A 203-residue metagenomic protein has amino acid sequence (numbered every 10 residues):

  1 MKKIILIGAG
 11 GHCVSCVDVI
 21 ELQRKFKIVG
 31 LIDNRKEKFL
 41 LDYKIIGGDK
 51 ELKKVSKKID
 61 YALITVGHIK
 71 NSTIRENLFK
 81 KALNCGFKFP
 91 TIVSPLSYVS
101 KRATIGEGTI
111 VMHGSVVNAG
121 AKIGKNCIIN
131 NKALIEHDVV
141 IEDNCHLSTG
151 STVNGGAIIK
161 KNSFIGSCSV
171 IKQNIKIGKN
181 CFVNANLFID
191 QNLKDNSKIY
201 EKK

Functional and structural regions predicted by a protein language model:
M1-K3, K57-K58, N84, D195-N196 (+1 more regions): Short, Lys/Arg-enriched, disordered terminal segments
M1-L40, K53-K54: Hydrophobic, well-ordered beta-alpha structural blocks that scaffold small-molecule cofactor pockets
A9, D33-N34, G67, S94 (+1 more regions): Cofactor-binding loop segments of dinucleotide-utilizing enzymes, especially the Rossmann-like FAD- and NAD(P)+-binding
G11-H12, K70-T73, T104: Short alpha-helical
V17-V19, R75-L78, I123, K194-D195: Short amphipathic alpha-helical segments
L31, D60-L63, T109: Short, basic/glycine-rich phosphate-binding loops at helix/coil junctions that contact nucleotide phosphates
E37-S94, Y98: Phosphate-bearing ligand-interacting subdomains that bind or position ATP/ADP/UDP/GDP/NAD(P) or nucleotide-linked
T91-E201: Structural signal for interior beta-strand "rungs" in well-ordered beta-sheet cores of soluble enzyme domains
